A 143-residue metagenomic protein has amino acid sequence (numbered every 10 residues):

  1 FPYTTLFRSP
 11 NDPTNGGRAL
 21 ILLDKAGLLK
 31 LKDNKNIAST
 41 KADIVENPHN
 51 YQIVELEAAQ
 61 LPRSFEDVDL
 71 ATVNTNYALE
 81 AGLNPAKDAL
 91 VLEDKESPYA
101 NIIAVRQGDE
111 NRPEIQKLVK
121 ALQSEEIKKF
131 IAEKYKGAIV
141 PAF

Functional and structural regions predicted by a protein language model:
F1-L6: Short, small-residue-biased leader/transition segments that mark boundaries at the very start of proteins
F7, A100-E114: A bilobed periplasmic-binding-protein/Venus flytrap-type ligand-binding module shared by bacterial periplasmic
F7-V45, E125: Bilobed "Venus flytrap"/periplasmic-binding protein-like clamshell domains and structurally analogous long
N11, T75-Y77, Q107: Short secondary-structure boundary segments
G17-D24, L122-A142: Periplasmic-binding protein-like
R18, N111-A121: Short amphipathic alpha-helical coupling segments at ligand-binding clamshell hinges and other catalytic/signaling
L20-L22, A42-T72, Y77: Short helices/loops that flank or line small-molecule/ion binding pockets
D69-L70, G82-E96: Short beta-strand->loop
